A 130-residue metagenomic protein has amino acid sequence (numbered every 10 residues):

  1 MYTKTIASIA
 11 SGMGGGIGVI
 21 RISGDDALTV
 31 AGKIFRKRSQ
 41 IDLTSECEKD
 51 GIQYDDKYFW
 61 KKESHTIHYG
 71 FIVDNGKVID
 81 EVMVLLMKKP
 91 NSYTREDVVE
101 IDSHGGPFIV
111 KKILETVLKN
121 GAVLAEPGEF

Functional and structural regions predicted by a protein language model:
M1-F130: A glycine-rich (often HGG/GG-containing) alpha/beta subdomain
